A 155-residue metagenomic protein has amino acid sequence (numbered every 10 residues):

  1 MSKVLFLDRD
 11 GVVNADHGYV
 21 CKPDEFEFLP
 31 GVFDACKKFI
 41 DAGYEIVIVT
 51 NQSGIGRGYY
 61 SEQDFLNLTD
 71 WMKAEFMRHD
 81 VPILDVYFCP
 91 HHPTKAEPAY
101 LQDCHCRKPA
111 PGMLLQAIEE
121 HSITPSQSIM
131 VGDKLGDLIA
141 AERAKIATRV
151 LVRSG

Functional and structural regions predicted by a protein language model:
M1-V47: Active-site neighborhood of HAD-like aspartate-dependent phosphohydrolases
V13-L29, I55-D64, R78-V81, E97-H105: Metal-dependent phosphoesterase signature
V32, C36-M72, V81-K95, A141: Substrate-recognition element of Asp-dependent hydrolases with the DxDx(T/V) motif
Y59-K73, M77, A99-M113, I139-A147: Short, electropositive alpha-helical surface patch
H105-L138: Conserved Lys-Pro-Asp/Glu-containing loop-to-beta segment of HAD-superfamily phosphomonoesterases, centered on
M130-G155: Acidic, Mg2+-coordinating phosphoryl-transfer loop and its flanking beta/alpha structural elements, shared across
